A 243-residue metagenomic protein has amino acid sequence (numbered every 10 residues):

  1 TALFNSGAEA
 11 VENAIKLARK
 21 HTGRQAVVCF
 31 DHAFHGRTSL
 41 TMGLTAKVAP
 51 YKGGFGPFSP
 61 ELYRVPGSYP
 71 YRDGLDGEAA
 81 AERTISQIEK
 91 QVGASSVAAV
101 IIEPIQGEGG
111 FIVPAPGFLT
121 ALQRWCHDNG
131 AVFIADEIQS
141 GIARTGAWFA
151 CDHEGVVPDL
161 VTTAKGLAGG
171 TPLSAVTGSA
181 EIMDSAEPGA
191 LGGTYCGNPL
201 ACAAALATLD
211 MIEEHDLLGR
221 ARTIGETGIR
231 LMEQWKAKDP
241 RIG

Functional and structural regions predicted by a protein language model:
T1-G243: Conserved N-terminal phosphate-binding loop of PLP-dependent enzymes in the Aspartate aminotransferase
